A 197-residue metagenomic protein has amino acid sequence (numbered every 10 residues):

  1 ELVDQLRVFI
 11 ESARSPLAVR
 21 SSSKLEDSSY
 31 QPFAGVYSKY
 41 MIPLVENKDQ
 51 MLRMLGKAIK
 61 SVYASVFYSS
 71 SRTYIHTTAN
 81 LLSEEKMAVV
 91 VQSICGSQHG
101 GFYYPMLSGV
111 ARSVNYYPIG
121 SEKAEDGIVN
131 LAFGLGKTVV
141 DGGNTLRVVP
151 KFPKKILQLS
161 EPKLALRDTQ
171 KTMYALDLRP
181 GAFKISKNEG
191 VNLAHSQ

Functional and structural regions predicted by a protein language model:
L2-Q197: Conserved mixed alpha/beta core segments that line enzyme active sites in large multi-domain catalysts
